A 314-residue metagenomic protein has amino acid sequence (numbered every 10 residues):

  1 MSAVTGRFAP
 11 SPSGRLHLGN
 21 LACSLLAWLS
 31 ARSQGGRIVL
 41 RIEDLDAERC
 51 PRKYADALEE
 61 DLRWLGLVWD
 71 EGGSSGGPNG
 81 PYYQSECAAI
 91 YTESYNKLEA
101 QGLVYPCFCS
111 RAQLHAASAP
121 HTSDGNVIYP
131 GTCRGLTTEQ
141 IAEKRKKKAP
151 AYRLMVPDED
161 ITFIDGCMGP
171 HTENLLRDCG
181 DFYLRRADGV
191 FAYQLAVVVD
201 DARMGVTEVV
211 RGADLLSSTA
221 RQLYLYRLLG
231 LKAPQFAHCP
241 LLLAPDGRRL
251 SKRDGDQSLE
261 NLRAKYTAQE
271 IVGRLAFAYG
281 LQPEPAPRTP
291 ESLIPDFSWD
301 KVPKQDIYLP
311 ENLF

Functional and structural regions predicted by a protein language model:
M1-S118, T122, A213-D214, S218-L231: N-terminal Rossmann-like or analogous alpha/beta NTP/dinucleotide-binding catalytic cores that position adenine
L16-L18, D188, K265-Y266, E270: Structural motif
H17, G80-C87, K146-K148, Q194-V199 (+4 more regions): Noncatalytic linker/hinge segments flanking ATPase motor cores
K53-A55, E59, R63-H171, A286-L293 (+1 more regions): Active-site neighborhoods of enzyme catalytic cores
N96-A100, A202, R263, A276: Alpha-helix boundary recognition
Y105, S110, S217-S218, L228-F314: Catalytic adenosine-cofactor/nucleotide-binding cores of aminoacyl-tRNA synthetases and other
A112-S251, S258-L262, F314: Active-site cores that bind ATP or allylic diphosphates and position pyrophosphate for catalysis
